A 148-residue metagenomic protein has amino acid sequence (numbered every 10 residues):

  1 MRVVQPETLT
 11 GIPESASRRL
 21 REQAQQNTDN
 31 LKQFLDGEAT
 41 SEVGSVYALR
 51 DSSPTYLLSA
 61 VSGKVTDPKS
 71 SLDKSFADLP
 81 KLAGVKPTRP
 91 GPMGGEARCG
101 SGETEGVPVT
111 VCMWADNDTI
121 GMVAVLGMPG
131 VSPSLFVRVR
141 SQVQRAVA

Functional and structural regions predicted by a protein language model:
M1-S41: N-terminal "mature-domain start" segment
P6-T8, S52, M93: A short, polar/charged loop/turn motif at coil->beta-strand junctions and beta-hairpin connectors
E14, L58, A97-C99: Generic structural motif
Q26-N30, L82, M93-E96: Short Pro/Gly-enriched beta-strand edge/turn motifs at strand-loop
Q33, A39-S45, M93-G100: Short, hydrophobic/aromatic-rich segments at coil-to-beta transitions
E42-S70, V123: A short acidic-to-branched-hydrophobic micro-motif
L58-P92: Conserved polar/disulfide-associated segments of primarily extracytoplasmic proteins
M93-A148: Extracellularly exposed regions in secreted/surface proteins, prominently low-complexity, repeat-rich
